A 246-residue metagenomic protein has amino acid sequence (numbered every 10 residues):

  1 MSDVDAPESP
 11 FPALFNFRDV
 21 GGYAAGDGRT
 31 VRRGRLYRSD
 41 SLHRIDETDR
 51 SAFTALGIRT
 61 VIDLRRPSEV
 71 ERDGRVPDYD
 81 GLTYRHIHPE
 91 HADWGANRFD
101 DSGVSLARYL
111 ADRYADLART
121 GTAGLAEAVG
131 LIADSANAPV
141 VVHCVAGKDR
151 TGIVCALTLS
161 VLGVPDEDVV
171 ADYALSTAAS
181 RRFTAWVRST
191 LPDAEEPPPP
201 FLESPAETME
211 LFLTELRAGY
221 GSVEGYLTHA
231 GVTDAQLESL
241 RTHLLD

Functional and structural regions predicted by a protein language model:
M1-V141, I153-D246: Cys-dependent protein tyrosine phosphatase-like superfamily
A146, R150-T151: Ser/Thr-glycine-rich phosphate-binding loops at phosphate-binding pockets of nucleotides, nucleotide cofactors
